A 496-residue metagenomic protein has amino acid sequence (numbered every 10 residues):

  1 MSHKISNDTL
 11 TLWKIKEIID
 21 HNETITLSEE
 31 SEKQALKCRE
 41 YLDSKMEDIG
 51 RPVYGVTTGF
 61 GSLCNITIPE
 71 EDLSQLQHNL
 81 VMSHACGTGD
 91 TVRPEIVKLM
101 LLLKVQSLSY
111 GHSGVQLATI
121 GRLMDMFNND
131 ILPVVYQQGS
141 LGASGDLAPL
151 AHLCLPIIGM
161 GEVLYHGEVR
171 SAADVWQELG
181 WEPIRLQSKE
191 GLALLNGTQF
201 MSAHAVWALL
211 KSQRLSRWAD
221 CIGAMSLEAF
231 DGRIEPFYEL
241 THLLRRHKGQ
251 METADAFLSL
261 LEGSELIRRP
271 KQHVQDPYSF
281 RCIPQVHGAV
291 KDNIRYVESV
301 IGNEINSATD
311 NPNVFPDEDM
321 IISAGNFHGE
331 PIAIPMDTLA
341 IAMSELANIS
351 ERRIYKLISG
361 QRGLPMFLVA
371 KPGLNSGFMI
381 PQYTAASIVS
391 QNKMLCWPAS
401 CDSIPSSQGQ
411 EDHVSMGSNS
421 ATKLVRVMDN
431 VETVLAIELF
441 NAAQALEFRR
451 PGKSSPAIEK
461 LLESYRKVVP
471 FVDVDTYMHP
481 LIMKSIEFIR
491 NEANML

Functional and structural regions predicted by a protein language model:
S2-E23, L27-Q34, C38-Y41, M46-I49 (+1 more regions): C-terminal auxiliary extensions adjacent to catalytic cores
N7-L99, A118, D125, L209 (+1 more regions): Generic N-terminal targeting/processing segments that precede catalytic cores or assembly contacts
Y54-I68, D72-L76, S83-L108, Y136-I158 (+2 more regions): FAD-binding core of FAD-dependent oxidoreductases, characterized by glycine-rich FAD pyrophosphate-binding loops
N65-I68, V81-G89, L101, V105-L108 (+6 more regions): Generic short alpha-helical segment signal, independent of protein family or function, capturing local helix propensity
T91, G114-Q116, R217, N306: Alpha/propeptide regions of enzymes that mature by internal proteolysis
H112-Q138: FAD-binding glycine-rich core of flavoenzymes that anchor FAD
I120, M124, S144-L150, C154 (+3 more regions): Hydrophobic, well-ordered secondary-structure segments
V135-S140, D317, I321: Cysteine-centered functional microenvironments
